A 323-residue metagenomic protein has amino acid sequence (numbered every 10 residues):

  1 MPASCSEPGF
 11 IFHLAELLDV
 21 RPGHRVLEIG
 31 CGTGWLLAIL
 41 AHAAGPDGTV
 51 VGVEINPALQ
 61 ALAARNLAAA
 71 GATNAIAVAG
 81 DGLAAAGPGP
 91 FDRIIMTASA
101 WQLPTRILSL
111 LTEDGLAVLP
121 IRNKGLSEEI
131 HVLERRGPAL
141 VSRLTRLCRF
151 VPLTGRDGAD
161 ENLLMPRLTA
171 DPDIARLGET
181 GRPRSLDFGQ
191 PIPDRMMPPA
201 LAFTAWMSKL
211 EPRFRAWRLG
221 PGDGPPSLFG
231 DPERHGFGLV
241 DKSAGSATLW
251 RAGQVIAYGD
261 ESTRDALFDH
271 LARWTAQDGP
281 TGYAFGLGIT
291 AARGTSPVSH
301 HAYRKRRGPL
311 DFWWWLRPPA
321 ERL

Functional and structural regions predicted by a protein language model:
M1-G32, L36, A43, L59-A63 (+5 more regions): Class I SAM-dependent transferase core
G9-F10, G52-Q60, A70, V78-D81 (+10 more regions): Hydrophobic/basic alpha-helical segments enriched in Actinobacteria
A15-V118, R122-S127, R135-R136: Conserved nucleotide-cofactor-binding alpha/beta core module
A85, S142-C148, G238, A247-T248: Glycine-centered structural positions embedded in regular secondary structure
I95, W101-G230, W313-R322: Class I SAM-binding transferase module
R135, F188-L323: C-terminal lobe and adjacent flexible extensions of AdoMet/dcAdoMet transferase-like proteins
